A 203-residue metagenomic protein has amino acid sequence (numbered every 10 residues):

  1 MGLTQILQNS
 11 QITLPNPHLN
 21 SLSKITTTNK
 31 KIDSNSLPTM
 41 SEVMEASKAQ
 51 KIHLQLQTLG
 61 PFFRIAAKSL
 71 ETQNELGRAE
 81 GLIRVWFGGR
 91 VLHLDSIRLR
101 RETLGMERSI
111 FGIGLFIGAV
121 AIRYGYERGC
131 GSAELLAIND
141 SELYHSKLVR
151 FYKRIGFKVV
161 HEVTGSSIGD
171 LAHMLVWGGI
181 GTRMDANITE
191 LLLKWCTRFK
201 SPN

Functional and structural regions predicted by a protein language model:
G2-G112, F116-I138, H145-G165, G169-N203: Non-catalytic substrate-recognition and accessory regions of acyl/acetyltransferase enzymes
